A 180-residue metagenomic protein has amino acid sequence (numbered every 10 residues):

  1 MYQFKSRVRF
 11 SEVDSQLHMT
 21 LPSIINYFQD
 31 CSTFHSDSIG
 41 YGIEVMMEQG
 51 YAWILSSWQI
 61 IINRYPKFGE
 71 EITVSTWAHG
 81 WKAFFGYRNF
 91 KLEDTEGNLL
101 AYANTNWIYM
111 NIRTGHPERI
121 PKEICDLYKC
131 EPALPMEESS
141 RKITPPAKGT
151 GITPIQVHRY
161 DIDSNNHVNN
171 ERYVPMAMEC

Functional and structural regions predicted by a protein language model:
M1-L55, Y102-N104, Y109-C180: Hot-dog-fold acyl-thioester-processing enzymes
Q59-T95: Hydrophobic beta-sheet segments that form the core/acyl-binding groove of ACP/CoA-dependent acyl-chain-processing
G97-L99: Residue-level signal for glycine
